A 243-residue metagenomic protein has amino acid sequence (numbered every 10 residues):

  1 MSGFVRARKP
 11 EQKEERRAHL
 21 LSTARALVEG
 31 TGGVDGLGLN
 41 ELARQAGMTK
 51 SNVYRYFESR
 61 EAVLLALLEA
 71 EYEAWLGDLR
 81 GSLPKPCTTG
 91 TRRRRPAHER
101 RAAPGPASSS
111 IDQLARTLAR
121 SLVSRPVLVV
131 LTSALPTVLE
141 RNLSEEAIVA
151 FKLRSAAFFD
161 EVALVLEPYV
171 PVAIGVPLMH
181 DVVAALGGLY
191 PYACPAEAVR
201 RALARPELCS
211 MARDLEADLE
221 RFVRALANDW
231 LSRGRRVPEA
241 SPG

Functional and structural regions predicted by a protein language model:
M1, R92, R101, D160-L164 (+2 more regions): C-terminal peripheral helix-coil segments that are non-catalytic and often amphipathic
S2-S22: N-terminal, Lys/Arg-enriched amphipathic/low-complexity engagement segments that precede the first folded domain
E15, H19-A26, Q45, A62-K85 (+2 more regions): Alpha-helical structural segments
H19, E41, Q113-T117, P177-A184 (+2 more regions): Amphipathic alpha-helical interaction segments
L27, G33-A62, A66: Helix-turn-helix
A66, R80-L131, G175-V182: Hydrophobic alpha-helical connector segments
S110-R116, L122-V149, L153, E197-A202: Amphipathic alpha-helical segments used for helix-helix packing
L139-V170, V176, A217, R221: Amphipathic alpha-helical packing segments from all-alpha helical-bundle domains
